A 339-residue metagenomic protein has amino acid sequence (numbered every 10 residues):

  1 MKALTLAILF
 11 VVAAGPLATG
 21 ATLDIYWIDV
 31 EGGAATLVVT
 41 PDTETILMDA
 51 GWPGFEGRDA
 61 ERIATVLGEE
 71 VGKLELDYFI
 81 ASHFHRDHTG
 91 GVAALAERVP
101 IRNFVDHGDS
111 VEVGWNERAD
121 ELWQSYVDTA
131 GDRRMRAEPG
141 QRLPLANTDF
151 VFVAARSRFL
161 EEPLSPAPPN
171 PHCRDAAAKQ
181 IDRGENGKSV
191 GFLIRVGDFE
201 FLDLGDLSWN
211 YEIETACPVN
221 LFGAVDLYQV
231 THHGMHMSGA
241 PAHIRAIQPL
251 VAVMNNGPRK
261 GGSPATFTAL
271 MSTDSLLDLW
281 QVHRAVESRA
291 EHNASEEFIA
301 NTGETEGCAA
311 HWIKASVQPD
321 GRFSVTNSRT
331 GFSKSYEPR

Functional and structural regions predicted by a protein language model:
T5-G15: Bacterial N-terminal signal peptides
P16-G20: Sec/Tat signal peptide C-region and signal peptidase I cleavage site
A21-L23, V30, T89-E214, S272 (+1 more regions): Flexible, acidic/histidine-containing loops and adjacent segments that form or flank the divalent-metal
W27-A35, P41-G72, I80-E97, R156-A269: Active-site-proximal loop/helix segments of hydrolase catalytic cores
K73-L76, R136-A137, P144, F222: Hydrophobic beta-strand core residues of beta-sandwich domains
